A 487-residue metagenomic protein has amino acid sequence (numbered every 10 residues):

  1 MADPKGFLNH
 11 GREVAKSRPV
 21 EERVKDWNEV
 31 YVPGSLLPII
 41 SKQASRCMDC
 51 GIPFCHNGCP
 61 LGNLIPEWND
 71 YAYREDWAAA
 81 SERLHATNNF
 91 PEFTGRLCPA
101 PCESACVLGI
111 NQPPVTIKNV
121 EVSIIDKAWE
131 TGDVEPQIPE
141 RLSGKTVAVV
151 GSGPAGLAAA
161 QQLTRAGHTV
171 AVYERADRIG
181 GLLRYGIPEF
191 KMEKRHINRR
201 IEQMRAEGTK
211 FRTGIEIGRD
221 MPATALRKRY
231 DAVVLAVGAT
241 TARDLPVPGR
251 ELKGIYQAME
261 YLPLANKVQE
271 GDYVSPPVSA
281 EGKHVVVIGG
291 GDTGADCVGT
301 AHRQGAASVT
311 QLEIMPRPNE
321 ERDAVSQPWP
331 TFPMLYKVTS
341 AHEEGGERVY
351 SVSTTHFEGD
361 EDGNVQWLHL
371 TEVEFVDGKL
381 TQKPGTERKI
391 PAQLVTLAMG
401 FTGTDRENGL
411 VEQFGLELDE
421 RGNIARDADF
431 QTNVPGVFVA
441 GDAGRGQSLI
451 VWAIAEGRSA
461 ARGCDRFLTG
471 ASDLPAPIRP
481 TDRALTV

Functional and structural regions predicted by a protein language model:
K5-G34, G62-R74, A79-L84, N88 (+12 more regions): Beta1-alpha1 glycine-rich phosphate/pyrophosphate-binding loop at the start of Rossmann-like nucleotide-binding domains
R23-R46, E358, G363-E417, R421 (+1 more regions): C-terminal catalytic lobe of FAD-dependent flavoproteins
G34, N57, N63-P139, R205 (+4 more regions): Glycine/serine-rich phosphate-binding loop and adjoining beta1-alpha1 elements at the start of nucleotide-handling
A79, R141, T146-V150, N198-V247 (+3 more regions): Feature captures the FAD/FMN-dependent oxidoreductase FAD-binding
L142-A155, A280-G291: Beta1/beta-strand and adjacent pyrophosphate-binding region of the FAD-binding site in flavoprotein oxidoreductases
E251-G282, V376-Q447: FAD-site-proximal beta/loop scaffold in flavoenzymes
S279-P318, F357, G378-V395, F401 (+4 more regions): Long hydrophobic segments that form regular secondary structure
G294-G299, Q304, A440-L474: A conserved FAD-binding loop/helix module that cradles the flavin
